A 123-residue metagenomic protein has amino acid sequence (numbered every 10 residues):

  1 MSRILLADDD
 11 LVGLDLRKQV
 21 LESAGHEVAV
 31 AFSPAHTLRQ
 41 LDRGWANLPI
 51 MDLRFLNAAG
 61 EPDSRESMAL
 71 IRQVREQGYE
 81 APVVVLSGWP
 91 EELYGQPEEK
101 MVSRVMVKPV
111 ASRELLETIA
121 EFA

Functional and structural regions predicted by a protein language model:
D8: Conserved acidic carboxylate
L11-A29, F122: Two-component/phosphorelay signaling modules centered on CheY-like receiver
V30-L48, D52-A58: Acidic, metal-coordinating helix/loop segments flanking the phosphotransfer/catalytic sites of two-component signaling
H36, V110-I119: C-terminal output helix
D42-G44, R72-E80: Conserved phosphotransfer cores of two-component systems
D52-R72: Conserved phosphotransfer microenvironments
P97-M106: As written
